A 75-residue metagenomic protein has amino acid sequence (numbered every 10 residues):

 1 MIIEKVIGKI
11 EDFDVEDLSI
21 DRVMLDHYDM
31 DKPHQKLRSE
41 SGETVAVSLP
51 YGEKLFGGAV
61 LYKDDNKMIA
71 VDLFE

Functional and structural regions predicted by a protein language model:
M1-D29, L73: Extended boundary segments
Q35-K36, L55, E75: Terminal leader/tail segments of proteins
Q35-S39, L61: Short acidic-hydrophobic surface loop/beta-edge motif
R38-P50: Short, structured beta-strand/loop micro-motifs enriched in basic residues and often containing a Trp
L49, E53-L55, L61-Y62: Short, well-ordered loop/turn sites that connect or cap secondary structure elements
K67-E75: Short, Lys/Arg- and Gly-enriched loop/turn segments at beta-strand edges
